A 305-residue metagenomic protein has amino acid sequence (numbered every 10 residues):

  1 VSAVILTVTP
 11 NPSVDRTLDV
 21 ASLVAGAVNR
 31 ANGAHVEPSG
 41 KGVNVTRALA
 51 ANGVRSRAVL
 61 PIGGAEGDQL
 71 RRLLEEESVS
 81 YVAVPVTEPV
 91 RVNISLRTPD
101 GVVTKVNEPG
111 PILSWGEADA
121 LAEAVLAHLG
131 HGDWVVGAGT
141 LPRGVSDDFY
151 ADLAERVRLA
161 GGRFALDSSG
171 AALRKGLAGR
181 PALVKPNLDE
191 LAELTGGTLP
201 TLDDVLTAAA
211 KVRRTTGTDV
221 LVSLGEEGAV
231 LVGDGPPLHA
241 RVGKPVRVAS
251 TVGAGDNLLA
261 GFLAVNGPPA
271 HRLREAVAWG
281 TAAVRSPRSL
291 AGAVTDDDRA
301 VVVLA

Functional and structural regions predicted by a protein language model:
V1-V59, P245-R247: Glycine-rich phosphate/adenosyl-contacting loop at the front of the ribokinase-like
I5, R55-R57, Y81, F164 (+1 more regions): Hydrophobic anchor at the start of a short beta-strand that flanks the dinucleotide cofactor-binding loop
A27, A50-D133, R299-A305: Conserved N-terminal subdomain of the carbohydrate kinase-like
R47, V92-L96, G228-V232: Short beta-strand scaffold segments in enzyme catalytic cores
A50, R158, G267: Gly/Ala-rich phosphate-binding loop of Rossmann-like dinucleotide-binding domains, activating on the conserved
H131-G144: Short acidic, glycine-rich surface-loop motifs adjacent to enzyme active sites
D148-F164, S168-P237: Conserved phosphate/ATP/ADP-binding segment of small-molecule kinases
A210, T215-V222, E226, V242-L304: Conserved post-catalytic alpha-helical subdomain immediately downstream of the catalytic base and nucleotide-binding
